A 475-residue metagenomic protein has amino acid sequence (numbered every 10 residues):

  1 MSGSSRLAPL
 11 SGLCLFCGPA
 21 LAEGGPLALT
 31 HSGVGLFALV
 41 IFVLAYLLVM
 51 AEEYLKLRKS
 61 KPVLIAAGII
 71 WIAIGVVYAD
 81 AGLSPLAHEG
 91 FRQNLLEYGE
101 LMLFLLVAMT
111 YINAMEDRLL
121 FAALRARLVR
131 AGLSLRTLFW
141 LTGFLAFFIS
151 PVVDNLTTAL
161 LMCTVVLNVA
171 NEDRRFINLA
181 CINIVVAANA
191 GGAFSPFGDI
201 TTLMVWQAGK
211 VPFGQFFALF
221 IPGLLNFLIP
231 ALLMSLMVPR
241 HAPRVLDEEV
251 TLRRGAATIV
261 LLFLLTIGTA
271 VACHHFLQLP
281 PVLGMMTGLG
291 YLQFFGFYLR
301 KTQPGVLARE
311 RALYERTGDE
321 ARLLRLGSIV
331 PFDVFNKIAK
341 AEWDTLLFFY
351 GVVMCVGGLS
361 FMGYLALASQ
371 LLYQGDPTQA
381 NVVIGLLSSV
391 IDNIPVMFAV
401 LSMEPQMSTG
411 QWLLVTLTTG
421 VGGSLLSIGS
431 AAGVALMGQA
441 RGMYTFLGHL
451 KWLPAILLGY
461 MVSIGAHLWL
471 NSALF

Functional and structural regions predicted by a protein language model:
M1-E23: N-terminal secretory/membrane targeting signals
R6, G33-F37, L55-A66, H88-F121 (+8 more regions): Helical membrane-embedded segments and adjacent short helical loop/helix-boundary regions of multi-pass membrane
G12-F16, L39-A51, A66-G75, L105-N113 (+9 more regions): Hydrophobic core segments of alpha-helical transmembrane domains in multi-pass membrane transport and ion-translocation
G24, I70-A81, L96, A146-G191 (+2 more regions): Membrane-interfacial helix-loop connectors
L27-I41, L96-V107, S150-A159, L219-L233 (+2 more regions): Structural signature of hydrophobic alpha-helical transmembrane segments
V34-Y46, K56-A81, Y98-T110, L161 (+4 more regions): Hydrophobic mid-bilayer segments of alpha-helices in multi-pass membrane transport proteins, especially secondary
R118, R125, L138, A270 (+1 more regions): Transmembrane helical segments that form the transport core of multi-pass membrane transport proteins
R174-N178, A190, F194-S195, M204-V205 (+4 more regions): Juxtamembrane and boundary regions of transmembrane helices in multi-pass small-molecule transporters and channels
